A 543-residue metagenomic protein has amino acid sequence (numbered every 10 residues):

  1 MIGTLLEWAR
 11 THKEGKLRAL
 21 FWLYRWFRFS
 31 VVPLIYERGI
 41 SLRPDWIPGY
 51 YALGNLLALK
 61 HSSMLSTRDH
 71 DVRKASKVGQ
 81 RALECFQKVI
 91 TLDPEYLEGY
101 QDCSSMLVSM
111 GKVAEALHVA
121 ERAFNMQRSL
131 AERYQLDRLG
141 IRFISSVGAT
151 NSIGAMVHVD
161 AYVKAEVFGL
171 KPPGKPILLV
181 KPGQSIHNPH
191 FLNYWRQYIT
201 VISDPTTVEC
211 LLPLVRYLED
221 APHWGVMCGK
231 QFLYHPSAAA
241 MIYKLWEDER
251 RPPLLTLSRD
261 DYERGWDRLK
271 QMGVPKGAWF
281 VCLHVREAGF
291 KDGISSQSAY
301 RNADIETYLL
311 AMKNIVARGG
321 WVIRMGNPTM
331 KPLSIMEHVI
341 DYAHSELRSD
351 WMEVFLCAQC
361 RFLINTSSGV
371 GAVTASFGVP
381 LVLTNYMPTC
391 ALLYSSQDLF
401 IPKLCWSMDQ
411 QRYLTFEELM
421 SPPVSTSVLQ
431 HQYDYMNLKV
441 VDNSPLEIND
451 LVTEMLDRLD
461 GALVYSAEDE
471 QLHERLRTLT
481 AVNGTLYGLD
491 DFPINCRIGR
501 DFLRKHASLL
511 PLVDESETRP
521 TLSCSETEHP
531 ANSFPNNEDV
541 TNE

Functional and structural regions predicted by a protein language model:
G39, K88-V89, A123: Canonical positions in the second alpha-helix
G49, G99, E132-R133: TPR alpha-solenoid repeat register
D160, E353-L399: A donor-sugar binding/catalytic signature common to diverse glycosyltransferases and related nucleotide-sugar
V226-Q271, S396-E528: Leloir-type glycosyltransferase catalytic cores
A278-K291, I305-S349, A467-Q471: Catalytic donor nucleotide-activated moiety binding site of glycosyltransferases and closely related
